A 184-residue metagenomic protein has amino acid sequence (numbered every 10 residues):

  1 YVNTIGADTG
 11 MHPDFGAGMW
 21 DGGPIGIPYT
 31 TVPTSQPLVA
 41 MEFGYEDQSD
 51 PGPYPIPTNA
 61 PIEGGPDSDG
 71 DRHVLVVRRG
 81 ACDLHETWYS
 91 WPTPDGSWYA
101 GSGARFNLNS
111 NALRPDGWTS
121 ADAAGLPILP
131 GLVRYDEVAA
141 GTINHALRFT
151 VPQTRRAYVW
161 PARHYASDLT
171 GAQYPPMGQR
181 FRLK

Functional and structural regions predicted by a protein language model:
Y1-D83, T87-Q173: A domain-level signal for the mature, folded cores of soluble proteins
D168, Q173-K184: Short, intrinsically disordered, charge-balanced linker/junction segments flanking boundaries in proteins
